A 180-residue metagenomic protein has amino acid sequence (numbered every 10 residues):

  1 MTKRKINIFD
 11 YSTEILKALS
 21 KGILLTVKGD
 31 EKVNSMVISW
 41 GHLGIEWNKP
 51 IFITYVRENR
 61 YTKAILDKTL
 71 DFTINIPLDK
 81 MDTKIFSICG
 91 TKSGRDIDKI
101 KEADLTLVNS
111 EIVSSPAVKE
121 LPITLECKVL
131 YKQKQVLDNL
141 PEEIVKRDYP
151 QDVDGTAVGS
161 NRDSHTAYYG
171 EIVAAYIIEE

Functional and structural regions predicted by a protein language model:
M1-E180: Basic, polyanion-binding surface patches
